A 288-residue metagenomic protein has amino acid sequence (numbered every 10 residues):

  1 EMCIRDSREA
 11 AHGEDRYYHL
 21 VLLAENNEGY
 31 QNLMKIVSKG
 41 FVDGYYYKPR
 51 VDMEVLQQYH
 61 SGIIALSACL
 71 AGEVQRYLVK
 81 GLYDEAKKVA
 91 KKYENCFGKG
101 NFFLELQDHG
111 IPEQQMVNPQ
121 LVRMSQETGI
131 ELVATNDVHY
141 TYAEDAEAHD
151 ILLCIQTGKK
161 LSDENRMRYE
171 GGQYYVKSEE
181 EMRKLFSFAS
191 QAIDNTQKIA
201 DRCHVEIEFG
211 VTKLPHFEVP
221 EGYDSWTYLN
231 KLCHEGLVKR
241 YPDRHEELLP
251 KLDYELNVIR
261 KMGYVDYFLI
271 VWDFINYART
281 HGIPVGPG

Functional and structural regions predicted by a protein language model:
E1-G288: Phosphodiester-processing cores and adjacent nucleic acid-binding clamps
